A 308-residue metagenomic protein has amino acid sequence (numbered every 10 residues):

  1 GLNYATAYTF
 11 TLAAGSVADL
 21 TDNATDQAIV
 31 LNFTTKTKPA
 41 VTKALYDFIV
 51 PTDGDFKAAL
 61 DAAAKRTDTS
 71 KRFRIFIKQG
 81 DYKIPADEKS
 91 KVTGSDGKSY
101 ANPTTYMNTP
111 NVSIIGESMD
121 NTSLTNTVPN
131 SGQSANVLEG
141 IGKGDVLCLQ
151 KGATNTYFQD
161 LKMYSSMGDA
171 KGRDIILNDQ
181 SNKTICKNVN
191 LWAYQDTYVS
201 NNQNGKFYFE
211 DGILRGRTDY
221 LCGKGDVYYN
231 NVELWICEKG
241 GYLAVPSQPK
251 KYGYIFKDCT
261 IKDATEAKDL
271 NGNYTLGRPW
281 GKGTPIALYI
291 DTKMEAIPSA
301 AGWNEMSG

Functional and structural regions predicted by a protein language model:
G1, A13, T35, A64-T67 (+1 more regions): Proline-rich low-complexity regions
N3-Y4, A13-A40: Acidic, Ser/Thr/Gly/Pro-rich low-complexity segments and short DxT(G/T)-type signature motifs
Y4-T6, G80: A glycine-anchored, Pro-Gly-centered beta-turn/N-cap motif
T6-A7, A18, A64-T67: Exposed regions on extracellular, virion, or secretory-pathway luminal proteins
A13, D55-F56: Stable alpha-helical elements in mature extracytoplasmic
A40-V50, F56-G308: Sequence-level preference for short, compositionally simple segments enriched in small aliphatic or small polar residues
